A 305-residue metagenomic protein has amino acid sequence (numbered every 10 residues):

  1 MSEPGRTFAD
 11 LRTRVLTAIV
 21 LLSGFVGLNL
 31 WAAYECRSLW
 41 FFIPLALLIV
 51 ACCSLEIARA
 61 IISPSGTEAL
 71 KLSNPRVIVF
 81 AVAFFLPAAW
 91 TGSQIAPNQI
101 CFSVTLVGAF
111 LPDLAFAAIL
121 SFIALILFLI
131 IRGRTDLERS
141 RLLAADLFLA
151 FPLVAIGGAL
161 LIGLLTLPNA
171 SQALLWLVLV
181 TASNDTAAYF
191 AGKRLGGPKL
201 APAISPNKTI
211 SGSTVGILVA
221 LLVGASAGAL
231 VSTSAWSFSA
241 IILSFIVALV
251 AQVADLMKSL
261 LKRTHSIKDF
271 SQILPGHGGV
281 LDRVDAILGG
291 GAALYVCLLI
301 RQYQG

Functional and structural regions predicted by a protein language model:
S2-F245: Membrane-embedded alpha-helical bundles of polytopic integral membrane proteins
T17, L21, A188-Y189, K208-A220 (+3 more regions): Alpha-helical transmembrane segments that form the membrane-embedded catalytic/substrate-binding core of multi-pass
I204, L274-P275: Membrane-interface helix-entry/capping residues at the boundaries of transmembrane alpha-helices
V231, V250, H265-D269, D285 (+2 more regions): Hydrophobic alpha-helix feature that most strongly marks membrane-spanning transmembrane helices and their immediate
W236-S239, G278, V284, Y303-Q304: Short, conserved aromatic-histidine micro-motifs
M257-I273: Interfacial helix-loop-helix junctions of multi-pass membrane proteins
C297-G305: Juxtamembrane boundary at the C-terminal end of a transmembrane helix
